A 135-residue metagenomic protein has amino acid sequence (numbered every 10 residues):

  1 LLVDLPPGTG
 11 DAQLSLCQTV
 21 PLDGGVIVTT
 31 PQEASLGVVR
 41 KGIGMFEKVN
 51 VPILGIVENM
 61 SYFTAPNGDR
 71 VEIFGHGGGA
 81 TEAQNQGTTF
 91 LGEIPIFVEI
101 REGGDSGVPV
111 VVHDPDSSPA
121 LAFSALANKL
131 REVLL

Functional and structural regions predicted by a protein language model:
L1-S15: Switch II (G3) loop of P-loop NTPases
L2, V28, V57: Generic enzyme active-site microenvironment
L5-P7, T29, I96: Flexible glycine-/small-residue-rich
P6, P31-V38, E72-F74: Active-site glycine- and acidic-residue-rich loops that bind and position anionic ligands or nucleotide-like cofactors
A12-A34: Inter-motif core of Ras-like GTPase G domains
L14-C17, V39-R40, G68-D69: Short amphipathic alpha-helical segments
I43-L135: C-terminal lobe/tail of nucleotide-utilizing enzymes
